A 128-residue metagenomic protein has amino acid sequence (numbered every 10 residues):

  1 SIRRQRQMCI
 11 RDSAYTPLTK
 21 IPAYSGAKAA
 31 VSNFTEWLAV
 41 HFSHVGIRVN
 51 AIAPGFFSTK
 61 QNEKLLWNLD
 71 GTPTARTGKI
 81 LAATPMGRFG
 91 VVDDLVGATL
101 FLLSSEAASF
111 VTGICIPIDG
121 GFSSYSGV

Functional and structural regions predicted by a protein language model:
S1-R6, I10: Single conserved hydrophobic/aromatic residue that forms the stacking wall/gate of nucleotide- or nucleobase-binding
R11, T19-A23, W37: Conserved catalytic loop/helix region of short-chain dehydrogenase/reductase
Y15, P54-K64: Short, flexible catalytic-loop segment of classical short-chain dehydrogenase/reductase
A27: Active-site helix of classical SDR
V40-H44: Alpha-helical segment proximal to the catalytic Tyr-Lys
R48-S58, P117-D119: Conserved SDR Rossmann-fold cofactor-binding beta-strand/turn motif
T72-D94: Catalytic Tyr-x(3-8)-Lys segment
R88-I118, S123: C-terminal substrate-recognition "lid" of short-chain dehydrogenase/reductases
